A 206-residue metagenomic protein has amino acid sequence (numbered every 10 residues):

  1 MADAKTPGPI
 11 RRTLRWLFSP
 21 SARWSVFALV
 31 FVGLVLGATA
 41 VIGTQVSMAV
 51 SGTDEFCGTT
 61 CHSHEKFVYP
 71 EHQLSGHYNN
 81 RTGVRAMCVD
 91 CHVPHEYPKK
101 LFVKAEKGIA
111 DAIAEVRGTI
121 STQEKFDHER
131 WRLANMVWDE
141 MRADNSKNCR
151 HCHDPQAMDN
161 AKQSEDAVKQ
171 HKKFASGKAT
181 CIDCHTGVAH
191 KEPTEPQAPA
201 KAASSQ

Functional and structural regions predicted by a protein language model:
A2-Q206: Short sequence/structural segments immediately N-terminal
